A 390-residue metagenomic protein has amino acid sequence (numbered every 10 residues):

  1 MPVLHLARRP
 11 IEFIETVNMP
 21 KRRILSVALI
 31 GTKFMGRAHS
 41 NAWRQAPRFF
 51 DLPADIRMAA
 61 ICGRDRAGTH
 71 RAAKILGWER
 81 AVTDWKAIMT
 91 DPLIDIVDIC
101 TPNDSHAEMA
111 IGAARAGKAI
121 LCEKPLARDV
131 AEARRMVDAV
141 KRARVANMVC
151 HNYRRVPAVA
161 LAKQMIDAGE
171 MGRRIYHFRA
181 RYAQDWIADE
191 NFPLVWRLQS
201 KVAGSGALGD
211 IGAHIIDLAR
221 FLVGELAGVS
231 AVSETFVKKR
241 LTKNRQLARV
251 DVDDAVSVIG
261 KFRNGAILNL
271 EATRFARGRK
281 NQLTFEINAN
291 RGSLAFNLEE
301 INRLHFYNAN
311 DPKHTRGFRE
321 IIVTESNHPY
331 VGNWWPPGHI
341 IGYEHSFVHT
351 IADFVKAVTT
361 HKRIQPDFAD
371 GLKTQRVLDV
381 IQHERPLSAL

Functional and structural regions predicted by a protein language model:
L4-L6, I11-L76: N-terminal Rossmann-like dinucleotide-binding module
L4-L6, P10-K21, D98, E300 (+3 more regions): C-terminal helix-rich "cap/oligomerization" subdomain common to oxidoreductases
M35, V145-A146, Y153-V250, L304: Predominantly a Rossmann-like dinucleotide-binding segment in NAD(P)-dependent oxidoreductases
G36, C122, R128, N147-V149 (+3 more regions): Hydrophobic residues in well-ordered beta-strands that form the structural core
A72-W78, R135, A139-V140: Short, conserved SAM-binding/catalytic segment of Class I S-adenosyl-L-methionine-dependent methyltransferases
E79-D84: Conserved SAM-binding strand-loop segment of SAM-dependent methyltransferases
I96-N103, A107-R154, G169: Beta-strand-loop-alpha-helix segment that lines the small-molecule cofactor/substrate pocket of alpha/beta enzymes
A248-D253, R263-H345, H349: NAD(P)-dinucleotide binding in Rossmann-like oxidoreductases
